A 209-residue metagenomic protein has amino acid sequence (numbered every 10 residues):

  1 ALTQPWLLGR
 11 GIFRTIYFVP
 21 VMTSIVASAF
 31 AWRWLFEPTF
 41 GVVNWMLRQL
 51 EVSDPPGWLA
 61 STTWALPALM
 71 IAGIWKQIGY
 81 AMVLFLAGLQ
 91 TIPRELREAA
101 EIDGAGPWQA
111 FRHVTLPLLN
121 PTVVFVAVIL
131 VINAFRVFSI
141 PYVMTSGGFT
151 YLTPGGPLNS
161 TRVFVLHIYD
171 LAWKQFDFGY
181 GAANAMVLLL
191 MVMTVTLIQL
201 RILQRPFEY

Functional and structural regions predicted by a protein language model:
A1-Y209: A structural signal for multi-pass alpha-helical bundles of membrane permease subunits that mediate small-molecule
